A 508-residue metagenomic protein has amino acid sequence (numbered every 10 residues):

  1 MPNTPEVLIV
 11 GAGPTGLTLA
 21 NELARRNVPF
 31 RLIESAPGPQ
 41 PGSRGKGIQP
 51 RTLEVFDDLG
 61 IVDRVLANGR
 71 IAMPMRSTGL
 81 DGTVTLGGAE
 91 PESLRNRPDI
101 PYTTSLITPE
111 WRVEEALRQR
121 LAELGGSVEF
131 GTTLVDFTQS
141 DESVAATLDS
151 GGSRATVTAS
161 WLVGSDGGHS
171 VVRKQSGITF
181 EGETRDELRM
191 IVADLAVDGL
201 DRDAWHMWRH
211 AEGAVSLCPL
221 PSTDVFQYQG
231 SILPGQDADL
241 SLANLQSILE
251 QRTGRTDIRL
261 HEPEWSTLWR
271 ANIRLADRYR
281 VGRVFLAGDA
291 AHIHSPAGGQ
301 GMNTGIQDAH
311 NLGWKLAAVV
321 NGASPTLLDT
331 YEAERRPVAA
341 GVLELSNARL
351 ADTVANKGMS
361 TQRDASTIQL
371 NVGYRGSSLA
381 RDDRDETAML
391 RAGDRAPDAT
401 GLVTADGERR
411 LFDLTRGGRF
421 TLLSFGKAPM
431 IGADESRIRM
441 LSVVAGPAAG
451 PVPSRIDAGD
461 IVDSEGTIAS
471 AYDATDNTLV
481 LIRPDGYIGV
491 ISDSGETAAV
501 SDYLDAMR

Functional and structural regions predicted by a protein language model:
P2-E6, V10, R25-R26, S35 (+6 more regions): Helical substrate-recognition/capping region of FAD-dependent monooxygenase/halogenase enzymes
N3-P5, G152-W161: Core beta-strand elements of the Rossmann-like FAD/NAD(P) dinucleotide-binding domain in flavoenzyme oxidoreductases
G16-L17: N-terminal Rossmann-fold NAD(P) dinucleotide-binding loop
A24-G45: Glycine-rich FAD pyrophosphate-binding loop
P41-R44, I48-A116, R120-A122: Active-site-adjacent segment of FAD-dependent monooxygenases/related oxidoreductases
N68, D239-Q300, T304, V338 (+1 more regions): FAD/FMN-dependent oxidoreductases across multiple families
Q119, W161, S165-A271: Conserved FAD-binding catalytic core of PHBH/FMO-like flavoproteins
F130-V144: A conserved short coil-to-beta-strand element within the FAD-binding core of flavoproteins
